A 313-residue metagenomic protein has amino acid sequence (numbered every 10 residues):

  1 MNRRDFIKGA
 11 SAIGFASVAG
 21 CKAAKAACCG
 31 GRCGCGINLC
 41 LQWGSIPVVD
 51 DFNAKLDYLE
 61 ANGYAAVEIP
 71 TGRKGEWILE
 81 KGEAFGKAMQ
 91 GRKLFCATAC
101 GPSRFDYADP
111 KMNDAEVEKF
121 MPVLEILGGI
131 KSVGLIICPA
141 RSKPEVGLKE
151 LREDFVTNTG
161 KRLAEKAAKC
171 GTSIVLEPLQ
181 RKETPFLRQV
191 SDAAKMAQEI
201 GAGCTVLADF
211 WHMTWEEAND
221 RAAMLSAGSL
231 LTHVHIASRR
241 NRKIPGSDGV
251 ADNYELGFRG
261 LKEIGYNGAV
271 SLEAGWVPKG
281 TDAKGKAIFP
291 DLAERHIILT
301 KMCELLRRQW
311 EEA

Functional and structural regions predicted by a protein language model:
R4-A16, A26-C40, V49-E60, L187 (+2 more regions): Histidine-acidic metal/acid-base catalytic patches
A10-S17, A27-C35, Q90-G91, D106-T205 (+2 more regions): Active-site acidic/histidine proton-transfer and metal-coordination neighborhood in alpha/beta enzyme cores
R32, L56-A61, I78-T98, P122-K131 (+4 more regions): Acidic (Asp/Glu)-rich catalytic clusters
I37-W43, V67-I69, C96-G101, L135-I137 (+4 more regions): Hydrophobic faces of well-ordered beta-strands that scaffold small-molecule active sites in alpha/beta enzyme cores
S45-P47, T71-R73, P102-F105, R141-K143 (+4 more regions): Active-site-proximal loop/turn and secondary-structure-junction residues that shape catalytic pockets, frequently
K55-G72: Catalytic domains of carbohydrate-active enzymes, especially glycoside hydrolases
E68-G86, Q90, P139, K143: Glycine-rich, proline-tolerant flexible connector loops at the mouths of alpha/beta enzymes
